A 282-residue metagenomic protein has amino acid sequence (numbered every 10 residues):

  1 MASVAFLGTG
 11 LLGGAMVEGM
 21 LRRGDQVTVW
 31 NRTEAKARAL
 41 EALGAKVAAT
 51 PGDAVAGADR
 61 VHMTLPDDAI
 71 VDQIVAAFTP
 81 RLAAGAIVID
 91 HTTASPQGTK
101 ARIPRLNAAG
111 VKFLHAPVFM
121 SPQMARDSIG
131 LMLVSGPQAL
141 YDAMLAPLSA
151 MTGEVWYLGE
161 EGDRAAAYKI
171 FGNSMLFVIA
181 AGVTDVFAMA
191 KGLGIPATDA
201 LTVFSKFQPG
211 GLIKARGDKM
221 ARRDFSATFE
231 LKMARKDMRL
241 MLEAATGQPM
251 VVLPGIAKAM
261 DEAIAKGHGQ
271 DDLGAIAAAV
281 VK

Functional and structural regions predicted by a protein language model:
M1-M63, P122: NAD(P)+-binding Rossmann beta1-loop-alpha1 motif at the extreme N-terminus of oxidoreductases
A15, D53, R60, P66 (+10 more regions): Amphipathic alpha-helical hairpins
L21, E41, N107, S149 (+2 more regions): Anion (oxyanion) recognition and catalysis
V27, V47, F113-L114, V155 (+1 more regions): Hydrophobic beta-strand scaffold residues
P51-K112: Rossmann-fold NAD(P) dinucleotide-binding segment
A94-F177: Rossmann-fold dinucleotide-binding core
R164-V280: Helical "substrate-binding/catalytic lid" subdomain of Rossmann-like NAD(P)-dependent dehydrogenases/reductases
